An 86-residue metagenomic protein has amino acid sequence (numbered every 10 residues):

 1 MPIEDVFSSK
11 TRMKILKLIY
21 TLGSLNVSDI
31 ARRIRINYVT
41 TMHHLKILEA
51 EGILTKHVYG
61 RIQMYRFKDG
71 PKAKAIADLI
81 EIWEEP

Functional and structural regions predicted by a protein language model:
M1-K14: Short alpha-helical segments that sit at the start of domains
T21, Q63-P86: Conserved segment of winged-helix/HTH DNA-binding domains
L22-N26: Short capping segments at the starts of secondary-structure elements
D29-R32: A short acidic, leucine-rich amphipathic alpha-helix
V39: Key DNA-contact positions within bacterial/archaeal DNA-binding proteins
L45-K46: Short, hydrophobic-biased segments on the C-terminal half of alpha helices that form "recognition helices"
A50-G60, R66: Beta-hairpin "wing" of winged helix-turn-helix
